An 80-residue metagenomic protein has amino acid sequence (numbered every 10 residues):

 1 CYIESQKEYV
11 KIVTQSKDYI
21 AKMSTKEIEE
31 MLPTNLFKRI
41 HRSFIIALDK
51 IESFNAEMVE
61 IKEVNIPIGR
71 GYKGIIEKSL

Functional and structural regions predicted by a protein language model:
C1-I61: Conserved binding/recognition cores within well-folded domains
I28, I75-I76: DNA major-groove recognition helices of helix-turn-helix
E57-E60, P67-R70, G74: C-terminal structural segments of small proteins and small subunits
S79-L80: Tandem repeat protein-protein interaction scaffolds, dominated by ankyrin-repeat arrays but also generalizing to other
